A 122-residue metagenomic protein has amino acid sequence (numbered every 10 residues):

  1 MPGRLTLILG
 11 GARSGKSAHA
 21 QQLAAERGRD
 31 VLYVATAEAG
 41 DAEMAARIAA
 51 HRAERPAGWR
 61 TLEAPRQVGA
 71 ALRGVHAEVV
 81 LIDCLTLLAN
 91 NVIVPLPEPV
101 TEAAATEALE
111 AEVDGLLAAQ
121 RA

Functional and structural regions predicted by a protein language model:
P2, T6-G74: Conserved P-loop
P2-R4, I82, T106, D114: Generic N-terminal initiation segments characterized by hydrophobic and/or small/turn-forming residues
G58-A108: Helix-adjacent hinge/juxtasegments
A104-A122: Substrate-engagement module of ASCE P-loop NTPases
